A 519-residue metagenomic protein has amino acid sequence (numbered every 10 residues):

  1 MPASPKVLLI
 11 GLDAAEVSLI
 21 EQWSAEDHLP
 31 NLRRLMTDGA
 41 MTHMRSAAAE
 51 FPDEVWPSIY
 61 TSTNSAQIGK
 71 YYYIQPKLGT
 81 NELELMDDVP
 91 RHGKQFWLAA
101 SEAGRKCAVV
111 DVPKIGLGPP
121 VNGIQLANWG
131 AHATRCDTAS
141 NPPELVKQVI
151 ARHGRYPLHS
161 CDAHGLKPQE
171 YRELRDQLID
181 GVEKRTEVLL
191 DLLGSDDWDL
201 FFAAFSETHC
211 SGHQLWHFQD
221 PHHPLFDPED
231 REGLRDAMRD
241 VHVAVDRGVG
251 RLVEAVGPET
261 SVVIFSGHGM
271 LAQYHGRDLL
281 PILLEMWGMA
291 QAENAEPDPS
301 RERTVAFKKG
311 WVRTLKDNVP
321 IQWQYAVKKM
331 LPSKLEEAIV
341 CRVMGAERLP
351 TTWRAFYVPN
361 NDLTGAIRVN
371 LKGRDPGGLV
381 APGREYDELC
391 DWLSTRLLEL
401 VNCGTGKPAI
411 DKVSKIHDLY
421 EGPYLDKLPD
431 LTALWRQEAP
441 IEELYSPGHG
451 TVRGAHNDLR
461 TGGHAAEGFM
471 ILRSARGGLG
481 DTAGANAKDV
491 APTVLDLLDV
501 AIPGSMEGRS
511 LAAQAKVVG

Functional and structural regions predicted by a protein language model:
M1-A40, P113, M506: Active-site-proximal N-terminal segment of extracellular/periplasmic enzymes that hydrolyze or transfer
P2-A3, L12, E21, D27 (+8 more regions): Secreted, luminal/periplasmic, and some membrane-associated catalytic domains that remodel anionic oxygen-ester
A3-V7, K106-A108, G181-H217, A433: Active-site regions of oxyanion-processing enzymes, predominantly non-cytosolic
I20-T63, K106-A108: Short, structured active-site-proximal loop/turn typified by the sulfatase FGly-forming signature C/S-X-P-X-R
N81-D88, Y171-D180, D230-V241: The substrate-binding groove and active-site-proximal loops of carbohydrate-active enzymes, especially glycoside
A133-T186, L193, G212: Long, well-ordered, tryptophan-enriched scaffold segments
L192-D240, A244-R247, L363-G365, V369-R384: Active-site His/acidic residue clusters
W435-G480, G484-A487: Low-complexity, glycine/alanine/valine/leucine- and proline-rich hydrophobic stretches
